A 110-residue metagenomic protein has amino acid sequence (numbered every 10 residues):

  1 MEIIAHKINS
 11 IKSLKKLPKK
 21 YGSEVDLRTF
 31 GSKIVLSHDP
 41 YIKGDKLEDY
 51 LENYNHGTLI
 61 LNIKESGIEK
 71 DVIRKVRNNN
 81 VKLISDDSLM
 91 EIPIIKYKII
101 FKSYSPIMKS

Functional and structural regions predicted by a protein language model:
M1-S110: Phosphate-group recognition and catalysis centered on beta-loop-alpha active-site segments
